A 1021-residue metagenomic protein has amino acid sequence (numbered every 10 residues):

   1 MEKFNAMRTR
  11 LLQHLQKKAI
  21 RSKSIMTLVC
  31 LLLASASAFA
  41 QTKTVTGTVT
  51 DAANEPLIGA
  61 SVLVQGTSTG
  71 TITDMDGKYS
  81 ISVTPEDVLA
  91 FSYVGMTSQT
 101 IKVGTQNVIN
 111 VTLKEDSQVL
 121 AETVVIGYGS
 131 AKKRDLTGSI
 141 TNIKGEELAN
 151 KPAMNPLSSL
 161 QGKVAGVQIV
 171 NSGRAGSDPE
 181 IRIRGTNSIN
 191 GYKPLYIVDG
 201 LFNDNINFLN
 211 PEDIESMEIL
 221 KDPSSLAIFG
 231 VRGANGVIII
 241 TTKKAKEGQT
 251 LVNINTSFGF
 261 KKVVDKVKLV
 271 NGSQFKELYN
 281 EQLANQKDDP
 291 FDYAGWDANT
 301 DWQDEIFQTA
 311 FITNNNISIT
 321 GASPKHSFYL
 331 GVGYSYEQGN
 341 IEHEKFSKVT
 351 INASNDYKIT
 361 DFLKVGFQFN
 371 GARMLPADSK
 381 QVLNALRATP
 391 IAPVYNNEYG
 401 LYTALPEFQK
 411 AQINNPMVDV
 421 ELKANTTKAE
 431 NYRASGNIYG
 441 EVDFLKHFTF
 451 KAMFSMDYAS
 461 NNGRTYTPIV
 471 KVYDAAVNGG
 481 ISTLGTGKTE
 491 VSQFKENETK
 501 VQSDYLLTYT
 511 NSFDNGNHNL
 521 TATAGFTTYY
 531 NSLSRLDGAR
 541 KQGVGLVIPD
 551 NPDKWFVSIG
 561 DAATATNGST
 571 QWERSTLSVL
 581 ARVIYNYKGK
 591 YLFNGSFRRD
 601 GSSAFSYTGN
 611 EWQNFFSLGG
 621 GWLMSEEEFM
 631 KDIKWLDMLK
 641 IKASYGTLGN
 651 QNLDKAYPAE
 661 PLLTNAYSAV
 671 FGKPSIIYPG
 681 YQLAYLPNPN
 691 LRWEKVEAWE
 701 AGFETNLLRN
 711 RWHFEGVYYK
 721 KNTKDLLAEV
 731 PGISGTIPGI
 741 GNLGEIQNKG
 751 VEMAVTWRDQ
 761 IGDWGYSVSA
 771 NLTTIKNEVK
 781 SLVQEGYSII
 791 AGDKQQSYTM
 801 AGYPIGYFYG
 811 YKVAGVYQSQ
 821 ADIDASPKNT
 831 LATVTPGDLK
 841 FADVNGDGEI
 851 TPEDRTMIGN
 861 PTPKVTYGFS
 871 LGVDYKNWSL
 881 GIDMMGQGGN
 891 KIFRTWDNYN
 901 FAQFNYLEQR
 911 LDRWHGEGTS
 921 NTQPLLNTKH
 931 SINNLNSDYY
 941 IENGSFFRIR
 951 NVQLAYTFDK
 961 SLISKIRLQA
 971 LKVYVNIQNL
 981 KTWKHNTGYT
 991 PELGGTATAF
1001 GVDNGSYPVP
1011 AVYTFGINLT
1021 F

Functional and structural regions predicted by a protein language model:
M1-N352, Y357-A372, A404, S435-G436 (+8 more regions): Short, small/polar-rich motifs associated with maturation and membrane association, primarily at protein termini
L148, P152, R174, K193 (+8 more regions): Extracellular/periplasmic, surface-exposed regions of secreted and cell-surface proteins
L157-Q161, I740-Q747, Y787-F808, E853 (+5 more regions): C-terminal extracellular loops and terminal segments of Gram-negative outer membrane beta-barrel proteins
F202, F869, L1019: Aromatic-residue-lined binding/catalytic grooves and analogous aromatic/hydrophobic interfacial grooves in multimeric
N253-D297, D537-K541, G741-G744, R758-P861: Conserved small-residue
N285-W296, I312-N314, L383-V420: Acidic, glycine-rich flexible loop segments
P290-F291, Q303, V472-A475, S602 (+2 more regions): Extracytoplasmic gating/loop element in the C-terminal half of outer-membrane beta-barrel translocons and assembly
P861-F893: Glycine-rich, aromatic-lined ligand/substrate-binding cores of catalytic and carbohydrate-binding domains
